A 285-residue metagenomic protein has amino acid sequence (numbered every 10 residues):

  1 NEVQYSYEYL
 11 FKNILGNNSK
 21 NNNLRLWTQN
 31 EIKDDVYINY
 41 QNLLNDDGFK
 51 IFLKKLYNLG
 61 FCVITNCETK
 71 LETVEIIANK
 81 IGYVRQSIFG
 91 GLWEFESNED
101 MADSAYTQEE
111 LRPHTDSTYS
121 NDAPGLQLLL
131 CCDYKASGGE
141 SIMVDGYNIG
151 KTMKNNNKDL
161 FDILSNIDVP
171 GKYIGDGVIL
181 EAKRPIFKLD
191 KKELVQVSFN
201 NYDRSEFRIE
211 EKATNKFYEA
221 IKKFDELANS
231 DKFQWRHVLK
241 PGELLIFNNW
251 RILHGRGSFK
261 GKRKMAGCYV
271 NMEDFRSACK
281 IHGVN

Functional and structural regions predicted by a protein language model:
N1-L24: Hydrophobic, ordered structural segments
L24-F61, N66-N285: Active-site environment of non-heme Fe oxygenases that use a 2-His-1-carboxylate facial triad
